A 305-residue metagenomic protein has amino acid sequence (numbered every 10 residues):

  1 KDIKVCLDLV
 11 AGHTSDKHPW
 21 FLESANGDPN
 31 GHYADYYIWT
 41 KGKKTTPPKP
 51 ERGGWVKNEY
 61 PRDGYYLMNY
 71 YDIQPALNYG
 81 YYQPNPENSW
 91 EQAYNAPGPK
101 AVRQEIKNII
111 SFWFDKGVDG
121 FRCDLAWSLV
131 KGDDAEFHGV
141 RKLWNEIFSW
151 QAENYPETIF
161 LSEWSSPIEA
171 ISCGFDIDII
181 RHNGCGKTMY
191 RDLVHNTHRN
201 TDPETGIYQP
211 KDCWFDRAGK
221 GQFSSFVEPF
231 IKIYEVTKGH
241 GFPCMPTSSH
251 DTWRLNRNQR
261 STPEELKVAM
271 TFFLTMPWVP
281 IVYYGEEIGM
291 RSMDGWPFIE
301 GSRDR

Functional and structural regions predicted by a protein language model:
K1-R305: Active-site and adjacent substrate-binding regions of carbohydrate-active enzymes
